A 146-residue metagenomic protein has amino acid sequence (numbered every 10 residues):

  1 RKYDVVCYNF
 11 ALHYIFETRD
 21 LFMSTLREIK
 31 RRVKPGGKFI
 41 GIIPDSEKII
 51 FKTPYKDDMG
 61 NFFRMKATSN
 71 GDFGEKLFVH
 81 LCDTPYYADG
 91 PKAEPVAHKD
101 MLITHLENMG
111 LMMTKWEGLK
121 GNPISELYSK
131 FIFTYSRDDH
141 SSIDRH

Functional and structural regions predicted by a protein language model:
R1-V6: A short acidic, Gly/Pro-enriched loop at the edge of an enzyme's catalytic core that lines a small-molecule cofactor
C7-L12: A short beta-strand submotif of the Rossmann-like class I SAM-dependent methyltransferase core that lines
H13, D20-G36: A short glycine-rich, Lys/Arg-flanked "PGG" loop and its adjoining helix->strand segment in the class I
Y14-F16, E47-F51, N122-I124, S142: Short catalytic/ligand-binding loop motif for oxyanion handling, primarily in non-cytosolic enzymes, centered on
F22-T25, P44-E47, L119-P123: Short amphipathic alpha-helical segments embedded in low-complexity Lys/Glu-rich regions
E28-P35, L102-M112: A structural motif corresponding to the C-terminal end of an alpha-helix and its immediate exit/capping segment
I40-I42, S46-H105, T114: SAM-dependent methyltransferase
M109-L111, P123-H146: Core SAM-dependent methyltransferase catalytic element
